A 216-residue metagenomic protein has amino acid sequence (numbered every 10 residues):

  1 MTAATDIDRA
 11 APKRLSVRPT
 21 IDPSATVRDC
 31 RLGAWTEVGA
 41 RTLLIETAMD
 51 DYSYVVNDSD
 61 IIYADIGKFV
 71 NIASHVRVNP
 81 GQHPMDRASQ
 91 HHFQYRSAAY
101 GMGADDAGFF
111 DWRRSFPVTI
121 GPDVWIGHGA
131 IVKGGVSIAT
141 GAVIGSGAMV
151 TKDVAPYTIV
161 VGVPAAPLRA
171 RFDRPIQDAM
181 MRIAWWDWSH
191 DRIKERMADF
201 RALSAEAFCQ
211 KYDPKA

Functional and structural regions predicted by a protein language model:
R9-A10, R14-L32, E37-V136, V163: Flexible, glycine/small-residue-enriched loop-and-beta-strand segment within the central core of proteins
Q82-P84, V154, A170-F172: Conserved catalytic-core motifs of eukaryotic protein kinase domains, centered on the activation segment
D111, F116, A184, S189-A198: Leloir-type glycosyltransferase catalytic cores
A139-T140, A155-Y157: Conserved catalytic segment of ABC-fold P-loop ATPases
V143-G145, M149: A generic "structured core" feature
P164-L168: Conserved switch/coupling elements of ABC/ABC-like ATPase nucleotide-binding domains
R192-P214: ABC ATPase nucleotide-binding domains
